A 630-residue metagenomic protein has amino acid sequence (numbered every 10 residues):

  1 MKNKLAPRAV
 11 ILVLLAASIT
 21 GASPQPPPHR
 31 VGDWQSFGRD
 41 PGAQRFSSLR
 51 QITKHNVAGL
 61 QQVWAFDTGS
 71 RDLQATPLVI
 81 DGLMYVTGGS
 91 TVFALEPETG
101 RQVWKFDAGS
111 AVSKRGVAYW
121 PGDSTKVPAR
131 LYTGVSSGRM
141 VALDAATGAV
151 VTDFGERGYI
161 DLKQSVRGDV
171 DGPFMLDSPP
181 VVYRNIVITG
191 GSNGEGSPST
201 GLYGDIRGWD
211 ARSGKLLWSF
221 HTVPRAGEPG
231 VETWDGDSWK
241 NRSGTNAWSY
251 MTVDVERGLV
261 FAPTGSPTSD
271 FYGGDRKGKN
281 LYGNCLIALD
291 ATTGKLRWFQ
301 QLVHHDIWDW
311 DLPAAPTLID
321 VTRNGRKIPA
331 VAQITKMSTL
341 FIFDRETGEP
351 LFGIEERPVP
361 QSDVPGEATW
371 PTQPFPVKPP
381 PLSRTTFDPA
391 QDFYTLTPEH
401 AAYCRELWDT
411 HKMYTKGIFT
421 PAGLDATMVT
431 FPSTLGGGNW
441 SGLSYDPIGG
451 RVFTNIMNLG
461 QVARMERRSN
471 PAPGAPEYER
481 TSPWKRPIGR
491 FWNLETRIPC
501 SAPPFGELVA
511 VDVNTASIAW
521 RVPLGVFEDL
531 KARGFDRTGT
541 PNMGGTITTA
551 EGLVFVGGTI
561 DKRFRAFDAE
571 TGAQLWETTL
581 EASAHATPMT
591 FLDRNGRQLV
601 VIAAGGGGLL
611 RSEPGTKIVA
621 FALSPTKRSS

Functional and structural regions predicted by a protein language model:
S23-R50, W370-S383, D388-E399, P473 (+1 more regions): N-terminal pre-domain segments of enzymes
V31-G38, S70-G89, V112-R139, G172-P198 (+12 more regions): Repeat-blade elements of multi-bladed beta-propeller folds
A43-K126, T133-E156, I160-K163, T549: N-terminal cofactor/phosphate-binding cores enriched in small/glycine residues, especially glycine-rich loops such as
V63, R101-W104, V151-T152, L217-W218 (+4 more regions): A structural motif specific to WD40 beta-propellers
A65-T76, K105-K126, E156-V181, H221-Y250 (+9 more regions): Extracytoplasmic beta-rich repeat domains
T91, P97, K114-A118, G122 (+3 more regions): Hydrophobic or amphipathic alpha-helical targeting/insertion segments
L143, Y203-K215, K279-G294, D344-T347 (+2 more regions): Beta-propeller blade signature
A315-V364: Phosphate/diphosphate-binding loops
